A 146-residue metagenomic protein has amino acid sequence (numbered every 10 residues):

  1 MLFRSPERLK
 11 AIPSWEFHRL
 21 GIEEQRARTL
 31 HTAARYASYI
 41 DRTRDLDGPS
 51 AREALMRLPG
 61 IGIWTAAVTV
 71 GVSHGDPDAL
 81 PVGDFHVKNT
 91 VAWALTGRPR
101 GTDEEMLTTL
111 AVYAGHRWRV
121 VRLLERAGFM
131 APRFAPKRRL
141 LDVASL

Functional and structural regions predicted by a protein language model:
M1-L146: HhH-family (HhH-GPD) DNA N-glycosylase catalytic core used in base-excision repair
